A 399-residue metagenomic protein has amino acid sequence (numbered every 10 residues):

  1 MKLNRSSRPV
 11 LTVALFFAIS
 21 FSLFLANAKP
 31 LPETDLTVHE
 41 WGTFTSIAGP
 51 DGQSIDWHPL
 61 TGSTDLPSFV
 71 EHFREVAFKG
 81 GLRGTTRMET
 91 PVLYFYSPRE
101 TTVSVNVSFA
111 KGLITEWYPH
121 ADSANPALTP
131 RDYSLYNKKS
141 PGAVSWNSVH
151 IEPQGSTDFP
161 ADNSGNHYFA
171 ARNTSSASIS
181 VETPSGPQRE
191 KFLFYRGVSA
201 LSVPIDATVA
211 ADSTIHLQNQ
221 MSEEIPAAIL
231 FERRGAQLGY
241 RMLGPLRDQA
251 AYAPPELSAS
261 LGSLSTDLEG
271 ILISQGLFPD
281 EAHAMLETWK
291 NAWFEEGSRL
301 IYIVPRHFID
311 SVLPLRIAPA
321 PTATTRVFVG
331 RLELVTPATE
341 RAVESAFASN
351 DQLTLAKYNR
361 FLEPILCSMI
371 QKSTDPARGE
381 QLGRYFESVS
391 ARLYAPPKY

Functional and structural regions predicted by a protein language model:
K2-A14: Bacterial N-terminal signal peptides that target proteins for export
R8, S22-P30: Basic/polar N-terminal segments that are highly enriched at the extreme N-terminus, encompassing both cleavable
T12-S22: Bacterial N-terminal signal peptides
K29-Y399: Protease-labile, long low-complexity intrinsically disordered regions enriched in Pro/Ser/Thr
